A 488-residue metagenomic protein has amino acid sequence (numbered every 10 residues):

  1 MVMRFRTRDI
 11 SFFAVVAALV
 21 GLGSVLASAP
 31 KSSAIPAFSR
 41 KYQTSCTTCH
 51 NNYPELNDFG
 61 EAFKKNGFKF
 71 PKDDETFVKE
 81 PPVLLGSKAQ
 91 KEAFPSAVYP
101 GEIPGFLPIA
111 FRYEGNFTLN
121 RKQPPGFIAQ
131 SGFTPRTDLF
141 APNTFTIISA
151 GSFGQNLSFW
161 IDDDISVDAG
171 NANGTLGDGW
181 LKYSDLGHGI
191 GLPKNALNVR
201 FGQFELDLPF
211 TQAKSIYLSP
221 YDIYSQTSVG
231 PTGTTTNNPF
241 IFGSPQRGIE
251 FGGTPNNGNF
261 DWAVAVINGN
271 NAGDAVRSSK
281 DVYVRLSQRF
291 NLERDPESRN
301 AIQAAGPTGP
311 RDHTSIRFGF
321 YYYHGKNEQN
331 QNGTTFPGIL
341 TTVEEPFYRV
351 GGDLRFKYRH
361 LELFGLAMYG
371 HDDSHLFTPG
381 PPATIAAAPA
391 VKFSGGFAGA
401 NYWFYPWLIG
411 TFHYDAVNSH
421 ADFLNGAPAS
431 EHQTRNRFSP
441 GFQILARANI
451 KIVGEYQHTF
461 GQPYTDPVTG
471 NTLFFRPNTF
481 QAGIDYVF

Functional and structural regions predicted by a protein language model:
M1-D9: N-terminal secretory signal peptides that target proteins for export/translocation
V20-K31: C-terminal segment of classical bacterial N-terminal signal peptides
I35-S45: Sequence/structural segment immediately N-terminal to covalent heme-attachment motifs in c-type and related
Q43-Y53: The canonical Cys-X-X-Cys-His
N57, E102-K122, G126-N271, V276-Y283 (+6 more regions): Outer membrane beta-barrel
P135-L139, A169-L176, P239-G243, D274-S279 (+4 more regions): Replace "Gram-negative outer membrane beta-barrel proteins" with "bacterial and organellar outer membrane beta-barrel
S279, S287-P428: Detector for outer-membrane/organellar transmembrane beta-barrel domains, recognizing the amphipathic beta-strand
V284-R289, E293, I444, N449 (+1 more regions): Outer-membrane beta-barrel "beta-signal"
